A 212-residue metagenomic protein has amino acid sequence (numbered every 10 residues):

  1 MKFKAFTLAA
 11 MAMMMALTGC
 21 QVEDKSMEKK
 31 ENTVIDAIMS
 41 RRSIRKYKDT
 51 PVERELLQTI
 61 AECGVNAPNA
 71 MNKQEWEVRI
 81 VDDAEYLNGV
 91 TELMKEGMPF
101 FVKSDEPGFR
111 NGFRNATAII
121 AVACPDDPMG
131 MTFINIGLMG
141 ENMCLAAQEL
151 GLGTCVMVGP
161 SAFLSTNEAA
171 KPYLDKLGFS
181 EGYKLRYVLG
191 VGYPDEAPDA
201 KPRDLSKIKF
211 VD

Functional and structural regions predicted by a protein language model:
M1-T7: Bacterial N-terminal signal peptides that target proteins for export
A12-M15: Hydrophobic core
C20-A116, F210-D212: N-terminal amphipathic, basic helical "cap/leader" segment at the start of enzyme domains
V22-K30, A37, F179-D212: C-terminal helix-cap and adjacent tail motif
Y47, P128-T132, P198: A generic structural signal for short coil/turn motifs at secondary-structure boundaries
I60, G64, I120, D126-Y173: Small-aliphatic-rich amphipathic alpha-helix that forms the alpha element of a beta-alpha
D82-A84, V122-P125: Active-site-proximal beta-strand/loop segments in catalytic clefts of secreted hydrolases
